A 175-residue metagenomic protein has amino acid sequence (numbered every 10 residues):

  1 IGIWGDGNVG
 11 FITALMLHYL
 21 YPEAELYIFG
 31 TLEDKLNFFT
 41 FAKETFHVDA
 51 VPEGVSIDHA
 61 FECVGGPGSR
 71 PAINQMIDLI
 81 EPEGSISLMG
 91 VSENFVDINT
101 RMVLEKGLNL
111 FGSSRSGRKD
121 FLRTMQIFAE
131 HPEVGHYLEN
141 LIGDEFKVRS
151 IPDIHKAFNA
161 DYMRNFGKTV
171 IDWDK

Functional and structural regions predicted by a protein language model:
I1-A50: Mid-domain Rossmann-like dinucleotide-binding core that forms the NAD(H)/NADP(H) cofactor-binding site
G5, G30-T31, V64, G90 (+1 more regions): Short beta-strand/turn micro-motifs composed of small residues that flank or help shape donor/cofactor-binding pockets
G7-T13, G54-C63, I77-L79, G117-Q126: Conserved long hydrophobic alpha-helices within structured protein cores
N8, E33-D34, P67-P71, N94-F95 (+2 more regions): Short alpha-helical
I12, N74, R118-K175: C-terminal hydrophobic helical "lid"/dimerization subdomain of Rossmann-like NAD(P)H-dependent oxidoreductases
Y19-Y21, L36-N109: Glycine-rich cofactor phosphate-binding loops and adjacent beta1-alpha1 units of small-molecule cofactor enzyme domains
Y27, S85-S87, F111, V170: Structural detector of well-ordered beta-strand residues that form the stable sheet scaffold of enzyme domains
